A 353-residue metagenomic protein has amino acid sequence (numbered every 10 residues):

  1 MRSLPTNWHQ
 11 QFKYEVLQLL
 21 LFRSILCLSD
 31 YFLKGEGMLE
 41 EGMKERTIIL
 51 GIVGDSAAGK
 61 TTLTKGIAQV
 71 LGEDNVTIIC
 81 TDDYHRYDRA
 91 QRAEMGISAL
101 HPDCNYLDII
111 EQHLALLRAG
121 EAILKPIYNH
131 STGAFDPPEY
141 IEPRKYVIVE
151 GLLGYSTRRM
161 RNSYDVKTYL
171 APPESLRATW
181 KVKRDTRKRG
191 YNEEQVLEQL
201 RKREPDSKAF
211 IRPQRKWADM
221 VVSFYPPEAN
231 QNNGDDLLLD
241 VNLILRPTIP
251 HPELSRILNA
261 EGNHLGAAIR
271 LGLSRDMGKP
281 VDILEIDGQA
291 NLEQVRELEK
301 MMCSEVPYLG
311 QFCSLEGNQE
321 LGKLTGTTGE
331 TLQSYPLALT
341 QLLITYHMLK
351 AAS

Functional and structural regions predicted by a protein language model:
C27-G51: Extreme N-terminal, non-catalytic leader segments that precede Walker-type/kinase nucleotide-binding cores
S56: The conserved Walker
K60: Conserved lysine of the Walker
L63: Hydrophobic positions on the alpha1 helix immediately C-terminal to the Walker A/P-loop
D74-D88: Short beta-strand-centered segment that lines the nucleotide-binding/catalytic pocket of NTP-utilizing
A90-N129: Conserved nucleotide-sensing/catalytic segment adjacent to the nucleotide-binding pocket in NTP-handling enzymes
I141-R184: ATP-dependent NMP and nucleoside kinases share a basic, alpha-helical "lid"
R184-S353: C-terminal accessory "lid"/substrate-recognition subdomains
